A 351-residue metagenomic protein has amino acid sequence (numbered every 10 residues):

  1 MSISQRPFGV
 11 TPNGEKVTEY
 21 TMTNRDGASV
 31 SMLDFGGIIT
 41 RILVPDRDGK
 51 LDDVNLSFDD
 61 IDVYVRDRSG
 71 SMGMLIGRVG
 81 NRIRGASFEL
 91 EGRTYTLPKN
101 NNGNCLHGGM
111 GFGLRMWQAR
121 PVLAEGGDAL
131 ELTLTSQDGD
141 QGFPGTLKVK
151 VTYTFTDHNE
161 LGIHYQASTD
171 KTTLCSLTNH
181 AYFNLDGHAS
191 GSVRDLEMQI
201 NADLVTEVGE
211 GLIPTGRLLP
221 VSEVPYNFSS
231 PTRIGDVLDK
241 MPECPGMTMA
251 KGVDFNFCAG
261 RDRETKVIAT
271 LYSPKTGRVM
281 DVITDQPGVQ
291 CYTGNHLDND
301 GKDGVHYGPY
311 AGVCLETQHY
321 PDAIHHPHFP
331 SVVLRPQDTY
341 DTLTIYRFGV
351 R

Functional and structural regions predicted by a protein language model:
M1-R351: An exposed, glycine/acidic-rich loop-and-rim segment of catalytic or binding clefts
